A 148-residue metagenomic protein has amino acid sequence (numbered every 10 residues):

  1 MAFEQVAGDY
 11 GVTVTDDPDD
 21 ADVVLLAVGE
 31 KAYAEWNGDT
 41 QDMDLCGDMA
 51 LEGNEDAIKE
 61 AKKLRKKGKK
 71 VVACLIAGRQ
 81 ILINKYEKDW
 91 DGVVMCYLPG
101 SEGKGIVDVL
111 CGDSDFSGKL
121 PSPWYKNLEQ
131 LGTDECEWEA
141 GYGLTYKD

Functional and structural regions predicted by a protein language model:
M1-D148: C-terminal non-catalytic regions of proteins with extracellular/luminal or membrane-system context
